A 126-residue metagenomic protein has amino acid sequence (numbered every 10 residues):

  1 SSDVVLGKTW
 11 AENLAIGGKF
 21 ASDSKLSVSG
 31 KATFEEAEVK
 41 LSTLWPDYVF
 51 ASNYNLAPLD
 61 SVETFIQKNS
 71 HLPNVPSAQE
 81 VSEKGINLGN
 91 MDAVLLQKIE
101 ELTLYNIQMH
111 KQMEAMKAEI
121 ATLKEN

Functional and structural regions predicted by a protein language model:
S2-K8, E12-M91, Q112-N126: C-terminal intramolecular chaperone/autoprocessing and neck/assembly modules of extracellular spikes and adhesins
I16, V62, K98-I99, N106: Terminal processing/anchoring signals of secreted or surface-associated proteins and related intramolecular
L88-E100: Short, charged low-complexity intrinsically disordered segments located at boundaries of structured domains
L95, L102, N106-M109, M116: Long, heptad-repeat coiled-coil alpha-helices used as oligomerization/scaffolding rods
